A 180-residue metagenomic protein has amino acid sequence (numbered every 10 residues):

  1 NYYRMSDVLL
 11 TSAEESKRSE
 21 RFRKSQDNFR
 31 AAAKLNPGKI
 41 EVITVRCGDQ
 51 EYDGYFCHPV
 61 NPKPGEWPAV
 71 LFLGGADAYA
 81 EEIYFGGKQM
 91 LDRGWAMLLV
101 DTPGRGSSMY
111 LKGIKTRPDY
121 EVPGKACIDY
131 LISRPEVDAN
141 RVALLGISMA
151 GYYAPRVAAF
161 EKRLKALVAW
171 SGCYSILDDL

Functional and structural regions predicted by a protein language model:
E14, R18-G65: N-terminal cap/lid segment of alpha/beta-hydrolase-fold proteins
W67, F72-A78: Active-site glycine-rich loops that stabilize anionic/oxyanionic intermediates across multiple enzyme folds
A76-K88: The serine-hydrolase catalytic nucleophile loop
M90-S107: Conserved alpha/beta-hydrolase
D101, R141-A143, A166-V168: Residue in the alpha/beta-hydrolase core beta-strand immediately N-terminal to the catalytic nucleophile
I114-N140, R156: Alpha/beta-hydrolase active-site loop
G146-A150, A154: Gly/Ala-rich beta-loop-alpha elbow adjacent to hydrolase catalytic centers
A159-L180: Hydrolase active-site cap/lid region
